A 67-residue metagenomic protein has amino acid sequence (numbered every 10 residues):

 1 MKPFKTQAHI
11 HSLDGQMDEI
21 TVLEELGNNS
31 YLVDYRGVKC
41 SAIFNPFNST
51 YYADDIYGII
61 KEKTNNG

Functional and structural regions predicted by a protein language model:
M1-K2, Y35: Generic alpha-helix initiation/capping and coil-helix boundary signal
K2-D14, D54-G67: Mixed-charge, Lys/Arg-enriched low-complexity segments
H11-I56: Acidic, low-complexity, intrinsically disordered interaction modules
